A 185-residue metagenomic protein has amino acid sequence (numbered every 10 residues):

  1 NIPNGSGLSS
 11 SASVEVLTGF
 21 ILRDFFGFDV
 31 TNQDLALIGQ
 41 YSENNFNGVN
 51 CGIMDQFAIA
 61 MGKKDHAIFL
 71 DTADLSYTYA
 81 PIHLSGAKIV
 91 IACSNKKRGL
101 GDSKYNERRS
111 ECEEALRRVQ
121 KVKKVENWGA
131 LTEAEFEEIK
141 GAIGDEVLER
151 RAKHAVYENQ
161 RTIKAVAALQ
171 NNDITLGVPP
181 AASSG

Functional and structural regions predicted by a protein language model:
N1-I82: Gly/Ser-rich oxyanion-binding loop with an adjacent helix/lid that shapes the negatively charged ligand pocket
H66-G185: C-terminal nucleotide
